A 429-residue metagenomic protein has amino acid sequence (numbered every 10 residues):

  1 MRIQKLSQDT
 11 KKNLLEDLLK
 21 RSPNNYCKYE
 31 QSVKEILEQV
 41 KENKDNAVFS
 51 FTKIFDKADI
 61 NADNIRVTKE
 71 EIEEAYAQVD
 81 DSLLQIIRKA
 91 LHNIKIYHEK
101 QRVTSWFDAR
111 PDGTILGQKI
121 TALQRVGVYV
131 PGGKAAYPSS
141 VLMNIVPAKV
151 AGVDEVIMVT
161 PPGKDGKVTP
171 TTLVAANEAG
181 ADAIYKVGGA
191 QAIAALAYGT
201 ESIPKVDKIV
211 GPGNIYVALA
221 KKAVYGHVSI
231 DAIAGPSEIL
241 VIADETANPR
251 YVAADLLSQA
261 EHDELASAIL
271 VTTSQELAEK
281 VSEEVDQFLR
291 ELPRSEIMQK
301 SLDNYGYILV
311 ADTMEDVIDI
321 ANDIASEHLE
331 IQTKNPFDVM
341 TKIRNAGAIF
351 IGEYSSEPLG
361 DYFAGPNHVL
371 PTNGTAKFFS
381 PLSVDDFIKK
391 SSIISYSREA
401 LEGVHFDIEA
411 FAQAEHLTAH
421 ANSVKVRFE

Functional and structural regions predicted by a protein language model:
M1-Q124: N-terminal Rossmann-like NAD(P)+-binding subdomain of aldehyde/semialdehyde dehydrogenases
D108-V174: Conserved small-residue-rich beta-alpha loop and adjacent elements that most often cradle the phosphate/pyrophosphate
M143-D154, N177-A179, A197-I203, K221-A223 (+1 more regions): Alpha-helix C-terminal capping segments
D154-G163, A268-S274, G352: Short internal beta-strands
A181-Y251, D255-S258, H262-S267: Conserved NAD(P)+-binding/catalytic subdomain of aldehyde/semialdehyde dehydrogenases
V210-P212, A232-A243, Q259-S282, M298-L309 (+4 more regions): Short loop-to-beta-strand entry elements in the cores of soluble alpha/beta enzymes
N322-E429: C-terminal core of ALDH-fold dehydrogenases
